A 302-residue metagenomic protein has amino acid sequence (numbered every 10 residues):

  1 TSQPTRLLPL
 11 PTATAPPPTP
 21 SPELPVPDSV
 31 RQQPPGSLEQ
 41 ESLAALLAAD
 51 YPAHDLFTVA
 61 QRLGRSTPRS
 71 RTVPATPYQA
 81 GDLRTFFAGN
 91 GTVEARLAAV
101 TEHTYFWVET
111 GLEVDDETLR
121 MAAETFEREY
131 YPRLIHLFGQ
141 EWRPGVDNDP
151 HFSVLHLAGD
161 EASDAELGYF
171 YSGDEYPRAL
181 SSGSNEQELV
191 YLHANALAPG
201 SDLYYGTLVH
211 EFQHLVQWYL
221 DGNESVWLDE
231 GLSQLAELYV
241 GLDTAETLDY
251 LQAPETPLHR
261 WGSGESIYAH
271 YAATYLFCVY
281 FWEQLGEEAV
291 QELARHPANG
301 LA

Functional and structural regions predicted by a protein language model:
T1-L10, Y171-S172, Y176, A302: Short intrinsically disordered, low-complexity coil segments enriched in acidic
T1-V26: Ser/Thr-rich, Proline-interspersed low-complexity disordered segments
P20-G111: Acidic/polar low-complexity interaction segments
V73, A80-G91, A95, E211-V240: Long, acidic, intrinsically disordered low-complexity segments
A95, G168-Y169, A272-T274: Glycine-centered structural positions embedded in regular secondary structure
V100-S225, L232, L242-E246, A253-W261: Juxtacatalytic substrate-recognition/specificity segment
V146, E283-A302: Amphipathic alpha-helical substructures
Q234-E237, G241-E292: Metalloprotease/metallohydrolase-associated module, dominated by Zn2+-dependent proteases
